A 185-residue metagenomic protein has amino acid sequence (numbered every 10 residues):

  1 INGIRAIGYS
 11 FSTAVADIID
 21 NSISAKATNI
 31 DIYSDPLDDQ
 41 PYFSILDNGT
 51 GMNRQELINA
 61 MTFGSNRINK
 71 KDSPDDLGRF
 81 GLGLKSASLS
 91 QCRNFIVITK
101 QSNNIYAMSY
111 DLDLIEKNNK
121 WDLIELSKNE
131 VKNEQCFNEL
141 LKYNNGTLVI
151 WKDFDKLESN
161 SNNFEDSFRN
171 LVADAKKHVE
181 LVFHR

Functional and structural regions predicted by a protein language model:
I1-D38, Q55-I58: Bergerat-fold GHKL ATPase/HATPase_c domain
T28-I32, I68-P74: Active-site phosphate-binding and catalytic loops of NTP-dependent enzymes
D38-Q40, N103-N104: Short, solvent-exposed loop/turn segments that connect beta-strands within catalytic domains and beta-strand-rich
P41-F43, T147: Short beta-strand element(s) in the Bergerat
D47: Acidic ATP/Mg2+-coordinating residue in the GHKL
T50-G51: Glycine-rich G1-box
T62-S65: Mobile ATP-lid/nucleotide-binding loop of the nucleotide-binding subdomain
K70-R185: GHKL-type ATPase core
